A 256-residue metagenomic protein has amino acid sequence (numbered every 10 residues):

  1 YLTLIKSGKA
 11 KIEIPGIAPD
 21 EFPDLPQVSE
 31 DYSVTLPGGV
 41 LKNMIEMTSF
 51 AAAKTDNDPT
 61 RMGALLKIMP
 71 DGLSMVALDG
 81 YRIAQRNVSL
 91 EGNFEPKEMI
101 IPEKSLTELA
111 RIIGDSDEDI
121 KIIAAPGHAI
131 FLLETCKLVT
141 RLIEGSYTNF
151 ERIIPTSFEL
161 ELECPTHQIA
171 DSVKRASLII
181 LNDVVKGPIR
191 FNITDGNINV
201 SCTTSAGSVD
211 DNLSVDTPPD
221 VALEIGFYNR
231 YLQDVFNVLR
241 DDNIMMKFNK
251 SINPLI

Functional and structural regions predicted by a protein language model:
Y1-I256: Structural preference for solvent-exposed beta-strand-turn elements and adjacent flexible terminal/loop segments within
